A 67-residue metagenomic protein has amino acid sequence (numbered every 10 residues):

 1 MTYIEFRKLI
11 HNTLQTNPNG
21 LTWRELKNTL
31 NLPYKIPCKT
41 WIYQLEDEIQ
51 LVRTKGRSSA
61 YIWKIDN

Functional and structural regions predicted by a protein language model:
M1-N12, S59-Y61: Short alpha-helical segments that sit at the start of domains
Q15-P18: Short helix-capping/hinge SLiMs at alpha-helix to coil transitions
G20-T29: Short acidic, hydrophobic short linear motifs in intrinsically disordered regions
P33-Q44: Short amphipathic alpha-helical interaction segments
Y43-N67: Charged low-complexity interaction tracts in eukaryotic proteins
